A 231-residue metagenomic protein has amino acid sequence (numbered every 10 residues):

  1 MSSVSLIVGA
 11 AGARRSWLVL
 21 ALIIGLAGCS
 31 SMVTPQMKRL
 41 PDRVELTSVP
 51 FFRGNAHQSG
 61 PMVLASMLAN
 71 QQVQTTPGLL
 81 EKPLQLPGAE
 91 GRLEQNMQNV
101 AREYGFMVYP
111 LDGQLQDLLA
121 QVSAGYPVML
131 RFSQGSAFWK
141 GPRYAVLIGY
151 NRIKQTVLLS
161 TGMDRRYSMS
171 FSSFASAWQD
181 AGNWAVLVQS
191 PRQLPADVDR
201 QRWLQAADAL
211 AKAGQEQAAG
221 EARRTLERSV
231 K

Functional and structural regions predicted by a protein language model:
M1-G12: N-terminal secretory signal peptides that target proteins for export/translocation
L6, L22-I23: Generic short N-terminal amphipathic or hydrophobic helices
L6, S133, Q189-P191: Structured loops at beta-to-helix junctions and adjacent beta-edge loops in soluble globular domains
R15-L20: Sec-dependent signal peptide recognition, specifically the positively charged N-region followed immediately by
G25-G28: C-terminal motif of bacterial Sec signal peptides marking the signal peptidase cleavage site
S30-Q114, L118, A124, Q193 (+3 more regions): Cysteine-nucleophile protease catalytic domains, especially the papain-like/related folds used in DUB/UBL proteases
S30-V33, I153-K231: Noncatalytic regulatory segments and standalone regulatory/sensor domains
M107-S160: Active-site-adjacent substructure of cysteine-protease-like catalytic cores
